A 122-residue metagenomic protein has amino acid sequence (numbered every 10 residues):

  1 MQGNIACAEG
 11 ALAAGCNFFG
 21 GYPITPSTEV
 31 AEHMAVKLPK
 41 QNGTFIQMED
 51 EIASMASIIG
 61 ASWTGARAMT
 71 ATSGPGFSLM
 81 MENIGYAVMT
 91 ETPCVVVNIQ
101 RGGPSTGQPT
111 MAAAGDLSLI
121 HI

Functional and structural regions predicted by a protein language model:
M1-A35: N-terminal glycine-rich anion-binding loops that anchor highly charged ligand groups
E29-D116: Thiamine diphosphate
I120-I122: Conserved small/polar residues in nucleotide/adenosyl-binding loops
